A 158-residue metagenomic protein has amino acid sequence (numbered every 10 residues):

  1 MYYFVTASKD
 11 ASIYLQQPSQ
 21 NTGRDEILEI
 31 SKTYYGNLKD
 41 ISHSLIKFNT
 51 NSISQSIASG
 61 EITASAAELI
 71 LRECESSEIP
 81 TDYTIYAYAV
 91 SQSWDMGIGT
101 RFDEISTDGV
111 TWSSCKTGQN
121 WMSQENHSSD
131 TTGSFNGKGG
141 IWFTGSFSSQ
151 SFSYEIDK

Functional and structural regions predicted by a protein language model:
M1-K158: Secreted, disulfide-rich extracellular signaling modules
